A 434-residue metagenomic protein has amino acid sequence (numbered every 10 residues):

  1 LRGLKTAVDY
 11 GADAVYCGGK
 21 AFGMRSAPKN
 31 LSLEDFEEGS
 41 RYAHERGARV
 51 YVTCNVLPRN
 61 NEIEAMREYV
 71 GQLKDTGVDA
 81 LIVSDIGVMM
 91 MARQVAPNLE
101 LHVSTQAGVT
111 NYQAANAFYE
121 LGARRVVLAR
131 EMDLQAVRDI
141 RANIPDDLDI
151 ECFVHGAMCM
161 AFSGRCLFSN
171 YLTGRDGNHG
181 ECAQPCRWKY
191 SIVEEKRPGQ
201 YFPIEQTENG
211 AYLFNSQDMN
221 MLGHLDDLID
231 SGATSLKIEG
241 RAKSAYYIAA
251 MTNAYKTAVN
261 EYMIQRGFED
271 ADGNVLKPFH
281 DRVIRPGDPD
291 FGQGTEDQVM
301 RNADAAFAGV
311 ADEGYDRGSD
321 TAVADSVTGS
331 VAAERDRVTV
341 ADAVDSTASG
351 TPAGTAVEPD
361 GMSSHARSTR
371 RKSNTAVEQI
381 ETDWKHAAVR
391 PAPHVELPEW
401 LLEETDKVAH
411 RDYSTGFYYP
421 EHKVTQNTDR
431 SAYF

Functional and structural regions predicted by a protein language model:
G3, G87-V88: Alpha-helix capping/helix-boundary segments
K5-D9, A14-Y16, A21, G39-S40 (+5 more regions): Surface-exposed amphipathic alpha-helical tracts and adjacent flexible/coil segments at the periphery of soluble enzymes
R25-H44: Glycine-rich, positively charged N-terminal anion/phosphate-binding segment
N30-E34, N60, E64, V83 (+2 more regions): Conserved phosphate-coordination/catalytic loops
L57-R59, V88, G108: A short acidic, glycine/proline-enriched capping/turn motif at secondary-structure boundaries, especially helix N-cap
E64, L99, V103, A107-Y112: Gly/Gly-Pro- and Ser/Thr-rich, intrinsically disordered tail segments characteristic of DNA damage-repair and tolerance
S84-G87, T110, M132, A242-K243: Short beta->alpha linker loops
